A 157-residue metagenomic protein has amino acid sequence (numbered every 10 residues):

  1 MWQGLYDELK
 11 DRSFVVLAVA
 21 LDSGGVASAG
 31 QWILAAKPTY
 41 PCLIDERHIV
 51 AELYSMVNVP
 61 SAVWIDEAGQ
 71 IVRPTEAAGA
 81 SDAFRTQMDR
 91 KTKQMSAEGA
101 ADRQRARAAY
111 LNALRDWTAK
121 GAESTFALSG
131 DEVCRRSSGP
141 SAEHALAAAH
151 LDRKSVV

Functional and structural regions predicted by a protein language model:
M1-A35, E46, V50: Structural microenvironment flanking redox-active thiols in thiol-disulfide oxidoreductases
M1-G4, D11, P41, P60 (+1 more regions): Proline-centered helix-kink/hinge sites
R12, A36, Y54, S129 (+1 more regions): Residues at alpha-helix termini
V15-L17, S61-V63, Q70: Beta-sheet entry/capping signal
V26, Y40, I71-V72: Internal amphipathic alpha-helical segments of the cytochrome P450 catalytic fold
G30-V59, V63-I65: Short, internal strand/loop/helix patches that form the active-site neighborhood or redox-interaction surface
D66-S155: Thiol-/selenol-based redox modules, centered on thioredoxin-like and closely related oxidoreductase domains
